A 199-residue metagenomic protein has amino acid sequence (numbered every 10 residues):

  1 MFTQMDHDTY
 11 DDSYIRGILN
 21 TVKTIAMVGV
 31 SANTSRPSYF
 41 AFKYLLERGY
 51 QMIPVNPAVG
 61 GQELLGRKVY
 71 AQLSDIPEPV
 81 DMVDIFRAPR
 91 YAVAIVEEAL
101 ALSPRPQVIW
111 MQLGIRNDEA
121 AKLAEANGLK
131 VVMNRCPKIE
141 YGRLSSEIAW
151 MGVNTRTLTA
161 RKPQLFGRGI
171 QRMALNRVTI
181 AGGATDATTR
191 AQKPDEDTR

Functional and structural regions predicted by a protein language model:
M1-T21: Short N-terminal or domain-adjacent regulatory/targeting segments
M5-D11, Q62-E78, D84-A94: Glycine-rich, highly charged phosphate/nucleotide-binding loops
N33-S35, K43-E63: NAD(P)-binding Rossmann-fold cofactor-contacting core
A58-V59, S74-D75, Q112-R116, R135-E140: Short, acidic/turn-prone active-site loops that include or flank metal/cofactor- and phosphate-binding residues
E63-L65, V80-D81, D118-K122, E140-E147: Short, charged, surface-exposed secondary-structure boundary motifs
A99-A124: ADP-ribose/adenylate-binding Rossmann-like module
E140-T189, T198: A charged, well-structured terminal subsegment
